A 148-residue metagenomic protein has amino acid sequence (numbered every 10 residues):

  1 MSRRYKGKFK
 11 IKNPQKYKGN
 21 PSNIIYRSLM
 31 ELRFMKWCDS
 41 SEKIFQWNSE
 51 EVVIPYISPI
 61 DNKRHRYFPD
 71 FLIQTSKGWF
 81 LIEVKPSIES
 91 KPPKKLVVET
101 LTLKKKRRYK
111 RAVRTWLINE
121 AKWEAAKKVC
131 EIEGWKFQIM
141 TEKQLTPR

Functional and structural regions predicted by a protein language model:
M1-R148: Electrostatic, structured charged patches in enzyme active sites and in nucleic-acid/phosphate-binding
